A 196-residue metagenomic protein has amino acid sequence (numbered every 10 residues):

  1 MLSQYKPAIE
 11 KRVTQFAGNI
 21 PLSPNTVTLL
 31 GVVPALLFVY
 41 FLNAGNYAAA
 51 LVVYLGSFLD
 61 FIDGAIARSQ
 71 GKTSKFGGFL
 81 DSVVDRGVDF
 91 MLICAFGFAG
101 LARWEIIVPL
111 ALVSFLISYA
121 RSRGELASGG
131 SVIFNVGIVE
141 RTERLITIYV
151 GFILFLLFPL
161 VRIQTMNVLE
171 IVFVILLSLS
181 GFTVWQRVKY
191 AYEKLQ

Functional and structural regions predicted by a protein language model:
M1-L51, A95-Q196: Hydrophobic alpha-helical transmembrane segments
A48-C94, A120-G124, G181-Y192: Acidic (Asp/Glu-rich) catalytic motifs at the cytosolic membrane interface
